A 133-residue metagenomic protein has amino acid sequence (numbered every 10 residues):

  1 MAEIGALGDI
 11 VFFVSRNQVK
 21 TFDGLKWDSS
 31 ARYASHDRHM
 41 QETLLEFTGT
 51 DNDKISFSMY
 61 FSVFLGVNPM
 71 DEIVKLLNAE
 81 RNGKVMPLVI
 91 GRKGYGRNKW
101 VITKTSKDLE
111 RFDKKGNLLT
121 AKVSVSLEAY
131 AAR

Functional and structural regions predicted by a protein language model:
M1-R133: Acidic, Ser/Thr- and Gly-enriched intrinsically disordered low-complexity segments
